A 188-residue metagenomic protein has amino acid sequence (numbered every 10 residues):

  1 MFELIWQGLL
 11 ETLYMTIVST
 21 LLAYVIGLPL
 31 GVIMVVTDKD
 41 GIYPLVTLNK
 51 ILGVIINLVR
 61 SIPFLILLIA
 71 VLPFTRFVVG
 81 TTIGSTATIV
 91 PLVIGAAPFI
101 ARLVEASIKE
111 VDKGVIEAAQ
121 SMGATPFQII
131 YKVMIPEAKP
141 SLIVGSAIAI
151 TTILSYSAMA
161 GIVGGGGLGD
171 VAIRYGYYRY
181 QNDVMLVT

Functional and structural regions predicted by a protein language model:
L4-K109, V144-T152: Membrane-water interface segments at the C-terminal ends of transmembrane alpha-helices in multi-pass inner-membrane
I17, P126-Y156: Transmembrane alpha-helices
I33-K39, S121, L186-T188: C-terminal transmembrane helix and the adjacent membrane-cytosol boundary/short C-terminal tail of inner/organellar
Y43, I162-V171: Peri-membrane helix termini and adjoining interfacial loops of integral membrane proteins
T86, V115, P126-Q128, P140 (+2 more regions): Residue-level recognition of membrane-helix boundary sites in multi-pass small-molecule transporters
I108-A138, G165, Y178: Short helix-to-coil transition segments within interhelical loops that connect adjacent transmembrane helices
Y131, G161, L186-V187: Signature of the 12-TM Major Facilitator Superfamily
L168-T188: Hydrophobic alpha-helical transmembrane segments of polytopic membrane proteins
